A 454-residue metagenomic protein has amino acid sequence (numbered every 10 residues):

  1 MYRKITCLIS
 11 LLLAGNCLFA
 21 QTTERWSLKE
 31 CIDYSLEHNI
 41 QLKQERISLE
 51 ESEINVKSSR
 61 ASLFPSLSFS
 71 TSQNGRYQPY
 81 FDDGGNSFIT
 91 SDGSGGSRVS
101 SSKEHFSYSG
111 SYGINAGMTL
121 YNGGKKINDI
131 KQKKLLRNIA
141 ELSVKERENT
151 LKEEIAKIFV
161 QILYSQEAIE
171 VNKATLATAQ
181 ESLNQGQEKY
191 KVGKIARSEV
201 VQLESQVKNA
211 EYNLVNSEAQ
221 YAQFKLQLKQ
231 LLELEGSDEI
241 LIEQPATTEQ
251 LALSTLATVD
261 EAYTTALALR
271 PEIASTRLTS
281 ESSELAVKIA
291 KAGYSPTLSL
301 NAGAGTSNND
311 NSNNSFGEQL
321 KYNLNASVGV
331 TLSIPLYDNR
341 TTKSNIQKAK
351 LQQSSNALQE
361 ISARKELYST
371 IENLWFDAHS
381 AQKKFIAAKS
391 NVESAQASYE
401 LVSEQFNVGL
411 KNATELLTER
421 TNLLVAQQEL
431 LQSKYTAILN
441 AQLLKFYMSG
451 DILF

Functional and structural regions predicted by a protein language model:
M1-L28, I452-F454: Bacterial Sec-dependent N-terminal signal peptides
A20-S72, Q78, G236, I242-E281 (+1 more regions): Bacterial Sec-pathway N-terminal export signals of envelope proteins
T22-T23, S70-M118, P245-T255, K288 (+2 more regions): Small/polar, glycine/serine/threonine/aspartate-rich low-complexity segments that form flexible
E30, I54, T150-T265, D377 (+2 more regions): Periplasmic alpha-helical coiled-coil/stalk elements that build and connect Gram-negative outer-membrane
K43-I47, R60-A61, F106, L120-E148 (+5 more regions): Sec/SRP-type N-terminal targeting helices
Y77, G236, E429-F454: Acidic, low-complexity, intrinsically disordered peripheral segments
G113-N115, F159, Y263, G329-T331 (+1 more regions): Membrane-embedded beta-strand positions in outer-membrane beta-barrel channels/transporters
Y190-K194, F406-L410, Y447: A short glycine-centered flexible hinge/capping loop motif at secondary-structure junctions
